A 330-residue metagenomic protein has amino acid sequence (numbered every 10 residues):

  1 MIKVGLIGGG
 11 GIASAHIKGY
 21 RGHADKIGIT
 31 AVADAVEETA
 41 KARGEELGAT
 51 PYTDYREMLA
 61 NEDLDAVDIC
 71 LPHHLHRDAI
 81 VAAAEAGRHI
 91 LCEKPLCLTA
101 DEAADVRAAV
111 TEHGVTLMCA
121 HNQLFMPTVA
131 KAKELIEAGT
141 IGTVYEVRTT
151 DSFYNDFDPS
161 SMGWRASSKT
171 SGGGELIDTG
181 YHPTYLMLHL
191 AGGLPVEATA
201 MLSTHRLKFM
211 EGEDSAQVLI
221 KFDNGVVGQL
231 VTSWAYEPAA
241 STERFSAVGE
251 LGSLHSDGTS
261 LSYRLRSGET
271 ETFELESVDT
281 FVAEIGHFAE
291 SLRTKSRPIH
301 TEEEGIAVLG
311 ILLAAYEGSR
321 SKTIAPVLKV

Functional and structural regions predicted by a protein language model:
M1-L47: N-terminal Rossmann-like dinucleotide-binding module
I7, A66-I69, D223, E290-V330: C-terminal helix-rich "cap/oligomerization" subdomain common to oxidoreductases
H16, L47-A109: Beta-loop-alpha module in the N-terminal Rossmann-like domain of NAD(P)-dependent dehydrogenases, especially those
T53, L91-C92, L117-C119, L230 (+1 more regions): Hydrophobic residues in well-ordered beta-strands that form the structural core
D105-N122, G142-V147: Rossmann-fold dehydrogenase core element
Q123-F209, K322: Predominantly a Rossmann-like dinucleotide-binding segment in NAD(P)-dependent oxidoreductases
T184-S260, I285-S296: Contiguous beta-strand/loop segments that form the cofactor/metal-binding neighborhood of enzyme cores
E274-G286: Active-site loop of classical SDR/Rossmann-like NAD(P)-dependent oxidoreductases, centered on the catalytic Tyr-X3-Lys
